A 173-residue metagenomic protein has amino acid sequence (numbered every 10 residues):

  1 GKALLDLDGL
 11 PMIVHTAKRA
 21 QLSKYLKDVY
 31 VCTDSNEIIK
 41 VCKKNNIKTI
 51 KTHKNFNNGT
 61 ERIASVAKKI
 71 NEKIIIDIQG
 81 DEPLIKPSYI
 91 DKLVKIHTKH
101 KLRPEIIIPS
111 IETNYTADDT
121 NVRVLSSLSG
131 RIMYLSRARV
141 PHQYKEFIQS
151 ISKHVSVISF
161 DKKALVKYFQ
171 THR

Functional and structural regions predicted by a protein language model:
G1-T33: N-terminal glycine-rich phosphate-binding loop and ensuing alpha1 helix
L5, I39, V166: Nucleotide phosphate-binding site architecture
L10, S35-N36, P87, K162: Alpha-helix N-cap/helix-start capping motif
R19, S23, I75, I106-I107: Structured catalytic cores of enzymes that bind and process phosphorylated ligands/cofactors
K27, K73, R103-E105: Conserved acidic residues
Y30, N36-K95: Short phosphate-binding loop-to-helix
I85-H172: Conserved core of the sugar-phosphate nucleotidyltransferase
